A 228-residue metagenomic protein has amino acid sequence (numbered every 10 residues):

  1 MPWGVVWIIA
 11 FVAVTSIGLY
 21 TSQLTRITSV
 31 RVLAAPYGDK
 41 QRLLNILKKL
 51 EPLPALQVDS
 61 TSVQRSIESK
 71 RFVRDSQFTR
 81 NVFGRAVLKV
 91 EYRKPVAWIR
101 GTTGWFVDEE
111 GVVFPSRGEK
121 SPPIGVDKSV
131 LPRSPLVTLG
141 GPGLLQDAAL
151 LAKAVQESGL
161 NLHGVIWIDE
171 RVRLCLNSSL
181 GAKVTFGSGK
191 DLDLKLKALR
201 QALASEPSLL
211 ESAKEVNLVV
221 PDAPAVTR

Functional and structural regions predicted by a protein language model:
M1-T28, G38-P54, V58-R65, S69 (+1 more regions): Charged, solvent-exposed interaction patches on well-folded alpha/beta domains that mediate macromolecular contacts
